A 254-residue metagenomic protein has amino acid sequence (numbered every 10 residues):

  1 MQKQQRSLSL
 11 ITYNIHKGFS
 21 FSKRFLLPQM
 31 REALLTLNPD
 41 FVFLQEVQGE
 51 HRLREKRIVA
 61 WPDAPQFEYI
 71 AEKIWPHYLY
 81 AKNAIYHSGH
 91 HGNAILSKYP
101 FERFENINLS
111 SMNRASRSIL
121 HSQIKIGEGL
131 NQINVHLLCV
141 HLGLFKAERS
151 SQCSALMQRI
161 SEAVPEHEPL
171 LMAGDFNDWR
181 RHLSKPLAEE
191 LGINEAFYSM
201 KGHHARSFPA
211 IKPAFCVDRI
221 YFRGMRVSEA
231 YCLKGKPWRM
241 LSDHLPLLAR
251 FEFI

Functional and structural regions predicted by a protein language model:
M1-F41, P62, E68-Y69, K73 (+2 more regions): Active-site regions of metal-assisted phosphoester/phosphodiester hydrolases, unifying DNase/endonuclease modules
Q45-I58: Active-site neighborhood of divalent metal-dependent phosphoester/pyrophosphate hydrolases
